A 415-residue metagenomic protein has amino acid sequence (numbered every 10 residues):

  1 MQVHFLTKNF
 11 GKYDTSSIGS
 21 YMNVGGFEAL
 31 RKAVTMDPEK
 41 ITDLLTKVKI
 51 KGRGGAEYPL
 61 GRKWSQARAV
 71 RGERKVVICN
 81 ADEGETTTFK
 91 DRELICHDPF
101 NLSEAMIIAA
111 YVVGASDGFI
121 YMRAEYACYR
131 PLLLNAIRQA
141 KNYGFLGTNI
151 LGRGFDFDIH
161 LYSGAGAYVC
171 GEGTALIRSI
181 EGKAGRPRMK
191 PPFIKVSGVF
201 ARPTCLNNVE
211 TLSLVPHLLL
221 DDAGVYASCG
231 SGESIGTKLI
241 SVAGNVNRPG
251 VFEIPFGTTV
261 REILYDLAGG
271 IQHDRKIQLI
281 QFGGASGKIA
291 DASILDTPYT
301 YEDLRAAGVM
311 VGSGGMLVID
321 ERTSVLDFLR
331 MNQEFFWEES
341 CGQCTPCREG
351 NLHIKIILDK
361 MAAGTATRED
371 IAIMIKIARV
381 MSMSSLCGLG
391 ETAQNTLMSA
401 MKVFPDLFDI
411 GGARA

Functional and structural regions predicted by a protein language model:
M1-T42: Cofactor-/ligand-binding subdomain signature composed of acidic, glycine-rich, tryptophan-containing flexible loops
Y21-G26, C79-D91, I194-V199, S241-V246: Gly-rich Lys/Arg/Thr-decorated short loops/hinges at beta-loop-alpha junctions or inter-strand turns that position
E28-L44, E73-K75, A81, K90-I95 (+4 more regions): Ferredoxin-type iron-sulfur electron-transfer modules in oxidoreductases and energy-metabolism complexes
K47-A67, G164-R178, G182-A184, W337-E349 (+1 more regions): Conserved phosphate/anionic-ligand binding catalytic regions in large, soluble enzymes, centered on
A56, R62-W64, T88-D91, R130-N135 (+9 more regions): Short acidic, glycine/serine/threonine-rich loops at helix termini
D98-V112: Histidine-anchored nucleotide/phosphate-binding helix
A105-A109, F256-D274: Short amphipathic, charge-patterned alpha-helical segments
R130-F256, A268: Hydrophobic alpha-helical positions that pack around
